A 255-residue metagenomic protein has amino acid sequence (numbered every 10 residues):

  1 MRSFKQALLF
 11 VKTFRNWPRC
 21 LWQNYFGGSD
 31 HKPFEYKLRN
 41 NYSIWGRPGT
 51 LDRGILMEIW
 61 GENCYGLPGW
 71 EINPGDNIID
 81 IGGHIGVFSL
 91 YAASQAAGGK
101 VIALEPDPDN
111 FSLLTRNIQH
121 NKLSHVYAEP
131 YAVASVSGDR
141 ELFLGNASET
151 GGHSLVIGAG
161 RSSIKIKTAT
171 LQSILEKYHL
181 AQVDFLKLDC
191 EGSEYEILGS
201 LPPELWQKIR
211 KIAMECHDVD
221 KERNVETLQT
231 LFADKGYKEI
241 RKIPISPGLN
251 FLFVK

Functional and structural regions predicted by a protein language model:
M1-K255: Phosphate/nucleotide-binding beta-alpha loop and adjacent structural elements of enzyme active sites
